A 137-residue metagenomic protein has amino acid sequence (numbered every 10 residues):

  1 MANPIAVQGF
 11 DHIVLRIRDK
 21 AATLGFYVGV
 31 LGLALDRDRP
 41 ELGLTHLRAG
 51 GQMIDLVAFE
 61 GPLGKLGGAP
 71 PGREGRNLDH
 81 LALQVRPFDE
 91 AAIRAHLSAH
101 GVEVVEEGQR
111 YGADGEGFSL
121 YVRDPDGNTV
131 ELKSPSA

Functional and structural regions predicted by a protein language model:
M1-A21, L78-L81, V85, S136-A137: N-terminal beta-strand motif that seeds the catalytic metal site of vicinal oxygen chelate
D11, L42-G43, D79, F118: Residue-level marker for the onset of beta-strands and adjacent loop->beta junctions in well-ordered domains
L15-G61: Core segments of cupin and vicinal oxygen chelate
I17-A21, R76-N77, L81-D126: Vicinal oxygen chelate
L47-G51, V122-P125, P135: Active-site beta-strand termini and strand-to-loop segments that position acidic
L56-F59, K65, A69-D79, Q84: Helix-adjacent hinge/juxtasegments
P62, G112, S136-A137: A short acidic/small-residue loop/turn micro-motif
